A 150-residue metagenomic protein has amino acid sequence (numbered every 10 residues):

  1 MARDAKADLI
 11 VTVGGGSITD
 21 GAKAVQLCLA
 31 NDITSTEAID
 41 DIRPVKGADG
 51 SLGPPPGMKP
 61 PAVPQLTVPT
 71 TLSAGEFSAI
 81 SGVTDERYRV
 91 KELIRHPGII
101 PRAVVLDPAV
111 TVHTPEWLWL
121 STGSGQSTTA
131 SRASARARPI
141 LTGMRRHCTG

Functional and structural regions predicted by a protein language model:
M1, A5, C28, A130-A137: Generic N-terminal helix/loop capping motif
R3-V13, S17-A109: Glycine/threonine-rich beta-strand-loop-alpha-helix active-site module that forms ligand/phosphate-binding
I80-G150: Carboxylate- and glycine-rich phosphate/diphosphate-binding segment that chelates Mg2+/Mn2+
